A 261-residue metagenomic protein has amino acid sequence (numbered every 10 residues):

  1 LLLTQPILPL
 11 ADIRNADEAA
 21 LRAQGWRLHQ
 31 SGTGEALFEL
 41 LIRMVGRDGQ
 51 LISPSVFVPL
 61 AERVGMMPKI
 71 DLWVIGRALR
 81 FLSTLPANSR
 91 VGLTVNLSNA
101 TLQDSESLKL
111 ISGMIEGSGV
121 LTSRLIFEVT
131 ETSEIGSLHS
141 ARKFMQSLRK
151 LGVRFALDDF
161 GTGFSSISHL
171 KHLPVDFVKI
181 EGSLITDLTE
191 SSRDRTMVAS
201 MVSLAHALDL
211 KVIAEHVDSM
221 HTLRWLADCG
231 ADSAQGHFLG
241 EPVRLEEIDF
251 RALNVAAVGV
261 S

Functional and structural regions predicted by a protein language model:
L2-P6, G92-T94, Q235: PAS and PAS-like sensory modules
L3-V58, A78, D176-V178: A short, well-structured catalytic beta-strand-centered motif of the EAL phosphodiesterase domain for c-di-GMP
N15, Q24-S31, R43-G49, S98-S105 (+2 more regions): EAL-family c-di-GMP phosphodiesterase catalytic domain
H29-E39, V45, V64-S140, H216: Catalytic core of bacterial c-di-GMP phosphodiesterases, primarily the EAL and HD-GYP domains, capturing alpha-helical
L40, V56, L60-A61, I70 (+6 more regions): Structural preference for long, well-ordered alpha-helical segments in enzyme cores
I111-M114, K143-L151: Catalytic-core regions built around general acid/base machinery
